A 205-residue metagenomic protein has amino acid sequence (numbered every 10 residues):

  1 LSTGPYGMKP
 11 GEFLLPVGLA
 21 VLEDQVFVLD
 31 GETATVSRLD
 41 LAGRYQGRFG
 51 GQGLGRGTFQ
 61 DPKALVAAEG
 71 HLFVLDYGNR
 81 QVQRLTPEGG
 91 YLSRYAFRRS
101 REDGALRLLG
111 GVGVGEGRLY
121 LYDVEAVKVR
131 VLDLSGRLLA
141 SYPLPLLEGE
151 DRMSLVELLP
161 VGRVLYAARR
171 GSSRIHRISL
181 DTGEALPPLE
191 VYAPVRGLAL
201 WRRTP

Functional and structural regions predicted by a protein language model:
L1-P10, Y45-R56, Y91-D103, L138-G149 (+1 more regions): A short beta-strand motif characteristic of beta-propeller blades
M8-E23, L54-E69, S100-E116, L147-G162 (+1 more regions): Beta-rich, blade/repeat-based domains predominating in secreted/periplasmic proteins but also intracellular
F13-L14, T33, F59-Q60, N79 (+3 more regions): A detector of repeated loop/turn-to-beta-strand junctions in beta-rich toroidal repeat architectures
V28-A34, V74-R80, L121-E125, A167-G171: Conserved beta-strand positions in repeat-built beta-propeller and related beta-rich domains
D40-R44, T86-G90, D133-R137, S179-G183: Short loop/turn segments that connect beta-strands within beta-propeller blades
G171-P205: Blade-level signature of beta-propeller repeat domains, shared across WD40, Kelch, NHL, RCC1 and BNR/Asp-box propellers
